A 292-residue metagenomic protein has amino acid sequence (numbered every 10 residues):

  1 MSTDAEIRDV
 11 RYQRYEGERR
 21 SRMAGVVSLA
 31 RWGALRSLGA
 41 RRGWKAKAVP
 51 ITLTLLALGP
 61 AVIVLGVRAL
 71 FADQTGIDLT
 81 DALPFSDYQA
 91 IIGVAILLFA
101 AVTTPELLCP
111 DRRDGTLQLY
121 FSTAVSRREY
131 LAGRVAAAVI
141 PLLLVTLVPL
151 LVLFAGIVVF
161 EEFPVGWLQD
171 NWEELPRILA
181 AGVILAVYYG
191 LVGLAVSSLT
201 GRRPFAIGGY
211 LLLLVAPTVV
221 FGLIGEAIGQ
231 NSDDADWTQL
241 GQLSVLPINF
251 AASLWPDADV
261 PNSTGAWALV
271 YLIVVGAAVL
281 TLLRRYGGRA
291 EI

Functional and structural regions predicted by a protein language model:
M1-R20: Short, contiguous pre-domain boundary segments
Y15-R31: Short, membrane-interfacial amphipathic segments enriched in basic
S21-A24, A34-T54: Membrane-interface helix starts
W44-A69, A95-L98, Y210-T218, G276: Hydrophobic alpha-helical transmembrane segments of multi-pass membrane transport/permease proteins
A57, D87-P110: Long, hydrophobic alpha-helical segments
F71, D78-T80, P204-G288: Terminal transmembrane helical anchor/hairpin motif
L107-I140: Helix-loop-helix units of permease transmembrane domains in multi-pass membrane transporters, especially ABC
A132-L194, S198, P261-S263: Secretory targeting signals
